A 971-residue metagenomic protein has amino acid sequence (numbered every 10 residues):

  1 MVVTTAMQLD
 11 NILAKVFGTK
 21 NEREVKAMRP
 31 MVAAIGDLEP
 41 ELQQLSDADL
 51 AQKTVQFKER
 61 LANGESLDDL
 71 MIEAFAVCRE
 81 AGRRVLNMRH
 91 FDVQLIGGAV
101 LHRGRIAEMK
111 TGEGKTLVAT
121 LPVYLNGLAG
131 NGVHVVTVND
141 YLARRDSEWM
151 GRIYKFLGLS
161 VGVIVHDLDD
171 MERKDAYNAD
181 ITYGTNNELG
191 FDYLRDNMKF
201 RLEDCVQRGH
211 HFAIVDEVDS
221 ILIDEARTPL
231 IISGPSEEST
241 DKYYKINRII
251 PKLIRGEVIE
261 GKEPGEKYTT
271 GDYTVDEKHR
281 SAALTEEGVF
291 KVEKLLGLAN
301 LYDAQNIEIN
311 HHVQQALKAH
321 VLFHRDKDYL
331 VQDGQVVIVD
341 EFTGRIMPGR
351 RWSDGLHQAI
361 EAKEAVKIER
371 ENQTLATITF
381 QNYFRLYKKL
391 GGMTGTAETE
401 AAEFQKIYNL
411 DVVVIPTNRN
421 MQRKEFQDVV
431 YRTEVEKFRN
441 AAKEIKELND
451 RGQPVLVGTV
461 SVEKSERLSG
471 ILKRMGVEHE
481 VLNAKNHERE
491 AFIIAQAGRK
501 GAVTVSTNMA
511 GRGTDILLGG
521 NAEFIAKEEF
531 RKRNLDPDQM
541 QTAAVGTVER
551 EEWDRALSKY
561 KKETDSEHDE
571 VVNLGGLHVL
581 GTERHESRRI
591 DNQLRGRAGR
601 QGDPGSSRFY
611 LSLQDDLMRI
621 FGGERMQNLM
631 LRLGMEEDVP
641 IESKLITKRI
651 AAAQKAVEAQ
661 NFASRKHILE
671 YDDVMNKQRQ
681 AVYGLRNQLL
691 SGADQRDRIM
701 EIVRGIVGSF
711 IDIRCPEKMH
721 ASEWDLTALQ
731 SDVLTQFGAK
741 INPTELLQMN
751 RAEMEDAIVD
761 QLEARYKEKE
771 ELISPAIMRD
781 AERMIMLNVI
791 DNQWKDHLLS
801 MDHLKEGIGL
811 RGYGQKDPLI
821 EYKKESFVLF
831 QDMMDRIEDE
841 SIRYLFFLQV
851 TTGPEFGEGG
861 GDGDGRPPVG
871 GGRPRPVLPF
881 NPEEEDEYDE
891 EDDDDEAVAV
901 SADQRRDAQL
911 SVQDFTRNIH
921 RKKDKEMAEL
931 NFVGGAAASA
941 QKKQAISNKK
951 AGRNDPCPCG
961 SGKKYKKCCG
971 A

Functional and structural regions predicted by a protein language model:
V2-S612, L617-G634, G684, E701 (+1 more regions): Conserved P-loop NTPase motor core
I12, E400, Q453, G501-A502 (+5 more regions): Generic detector of short, well-ordered, non-transmembrane alpha-helical segments enriched in hydrophobic residues
V25-M28, V32, Q43-A51, G64-F75 (+21 more regions): Conserved phosphate/pyrophosphate-binding and hydrolysis machinery centered on Walker-type P-loop NTPases, extending
V32, Y243-K245, K252, G256 (+14 more regions): Conserved catalytic/coupling modules of large nucleotide/cofactor-utilizing molecular machines
E39, V430, Y671, I946 (+1 more regions): Generic anion/oxyanion-binding catalytic loop in active/binding sites
P454-S461, S465-S469, E478-K485, Q496-N508 (+10 more regions): AAA+ P-loop NTPase nucleotide-binding core of proteostasis motors
L685-A971: Acidic/negatively charged segments and metal-coordination signatures
